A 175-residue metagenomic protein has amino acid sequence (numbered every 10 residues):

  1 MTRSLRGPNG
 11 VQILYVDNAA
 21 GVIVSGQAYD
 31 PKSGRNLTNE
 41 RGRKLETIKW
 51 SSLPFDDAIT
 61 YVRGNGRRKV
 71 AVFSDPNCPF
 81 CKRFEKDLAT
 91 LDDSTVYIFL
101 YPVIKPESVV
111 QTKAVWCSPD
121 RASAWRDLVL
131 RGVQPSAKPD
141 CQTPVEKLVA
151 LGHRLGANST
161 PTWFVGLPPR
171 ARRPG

Functional and structural regions predicted by a protein language model:
M1-K113, D127-L130, Q134-T160, V165-L167: Extracytoplasmic thiol/disulfide redox context detector
P119-R126: Conserved, helical-rich catalytic subdomain that frames metal- and/or nucleotide-binding sites in enzyme alpha/beta
P169, R173-G175: Short, intrinsically disordered, charge-balanced linker/junction segments flanking boundaries in proteins
